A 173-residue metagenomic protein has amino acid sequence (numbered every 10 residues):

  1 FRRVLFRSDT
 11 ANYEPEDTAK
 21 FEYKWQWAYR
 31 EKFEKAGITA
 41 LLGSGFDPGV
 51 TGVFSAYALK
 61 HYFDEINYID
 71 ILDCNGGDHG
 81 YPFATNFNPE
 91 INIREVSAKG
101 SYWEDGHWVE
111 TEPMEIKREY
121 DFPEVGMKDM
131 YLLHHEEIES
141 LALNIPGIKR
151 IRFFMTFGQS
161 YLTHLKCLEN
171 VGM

Functional and structural regions predicted by a protein language model:
F1-L5: Short, small-residue-biased leader/transition segments that mark boundaries at the very start of proteins
F6-F87: Glycine-/Pro-rich loop/turn segments that contact NAD(P) or position catalytic residues in Rossmann-like domains
K60-M173: C-terminal catalytic/substrate-binding lobe primarily of soluble NAD(P)-dependent oxidoreductases
